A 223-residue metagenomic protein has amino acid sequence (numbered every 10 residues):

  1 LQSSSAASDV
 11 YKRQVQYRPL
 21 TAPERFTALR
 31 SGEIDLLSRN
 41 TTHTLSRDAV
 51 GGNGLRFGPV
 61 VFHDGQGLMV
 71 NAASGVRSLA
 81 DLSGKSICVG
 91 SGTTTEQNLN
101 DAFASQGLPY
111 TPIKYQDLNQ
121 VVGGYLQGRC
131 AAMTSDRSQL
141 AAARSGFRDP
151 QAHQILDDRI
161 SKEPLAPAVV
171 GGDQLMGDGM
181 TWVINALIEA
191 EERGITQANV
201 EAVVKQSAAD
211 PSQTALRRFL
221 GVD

Functional and structural regions predicted by a protein language model:
L1, A80-T95, N185: Short loop->beta-strand "edge-of-pocket" segments that line small-molecule binding or catalytic clefts across diverse
L1-Y11: Single conserved hydrophobic/aromatic residue that forms the stacking wall/gate of nucleotide- or nucleobase-binding
R13-T27, P112-Q127: Short helix-initiation/N-cap motifs at beta->coil->alpha
Q16-D81, R137-E163: Acidic, polar ligand-binding/catalytic clefts
G67-M69, A166-A168, W182: Residues embedded in well-ordered beta-strands
V89-F103, G177: Secondary-structure junction motif
L175-W182, A186: Short amphipathic alpha-helical coupling segments at ligand-binding clamshell hinges and other catalytic/signaling
I188, E192-D223: Segments of small-molecule ligand-sensing domains
